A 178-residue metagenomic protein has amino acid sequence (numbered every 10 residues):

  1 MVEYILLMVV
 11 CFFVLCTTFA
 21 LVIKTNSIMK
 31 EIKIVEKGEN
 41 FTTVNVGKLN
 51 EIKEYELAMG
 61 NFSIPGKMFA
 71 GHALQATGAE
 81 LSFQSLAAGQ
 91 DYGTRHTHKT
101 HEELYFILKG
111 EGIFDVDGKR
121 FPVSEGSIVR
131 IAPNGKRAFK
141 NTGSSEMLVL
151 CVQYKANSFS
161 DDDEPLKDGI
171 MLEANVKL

Functional and structural regions predicted by a protein language model:
M1-C11: Feature marks short, highly hydrophobic, charge-poor N-terminal signal-anchor/signal peptide-like helices that anchor
I23-G78, E164-L178: A short, N-terminal "cap"/entry segment at the start of jelly-roll beta-barrel domains of the cupin/DSBH fold
S63-F69, S82-H98: Conserved short histidine dyad/triad with adjacent acidic residue
F83-A87, T97-D115, V152: Short, conserved beta-strand element in jelly-roll/cupin
T94, F114-D115, I131, R137-G143: Short beta-strand His + acidic residue motifs that chelate non-heme Fe in jelly-roll/DSBH and cupin folds
G118-P133: Short acidic-glycine-tyrosine-enriched beta hairpin
K140-L178: Double-stranded beta-helix
